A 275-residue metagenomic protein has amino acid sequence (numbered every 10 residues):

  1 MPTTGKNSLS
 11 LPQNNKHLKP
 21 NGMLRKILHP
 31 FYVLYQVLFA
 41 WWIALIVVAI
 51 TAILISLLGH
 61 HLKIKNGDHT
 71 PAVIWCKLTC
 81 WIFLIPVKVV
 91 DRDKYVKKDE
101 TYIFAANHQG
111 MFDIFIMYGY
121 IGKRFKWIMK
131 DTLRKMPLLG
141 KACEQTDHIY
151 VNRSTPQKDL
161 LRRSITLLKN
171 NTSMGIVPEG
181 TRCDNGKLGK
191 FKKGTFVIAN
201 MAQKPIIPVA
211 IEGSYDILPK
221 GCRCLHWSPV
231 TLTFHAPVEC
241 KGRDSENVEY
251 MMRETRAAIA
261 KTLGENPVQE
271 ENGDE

Functional and structural regions predicted by a protein language model:
P2-P30, K158-E275: Non-catalytic C-terminal accessory region of glycerolipid acyltransferases and related lyso-lipid remodeling enzymes
L11-Y102: Membrane-anchoring hydrophobic helices of lipid-metabolizing enzymes
A44-V48, P137-K141, P229, Y250: Generic alpha-helical secondary structure signal
T51-V73, W81-L84, V96-T155: Catalytic core of membrane glycerolipid acyltransferases/transacylases, capturing the structured, soluble-facing
W75, D113-I116, M129, L138 (+4 more regions): Hydrophobic alpha-helical segments typical of transmembrane helices and their membrane-interface/capping positions
W75, V87-R92, F112-I114, L161-R163 (+1 more regions): A generic local structural motif
V89, F104, W127-I128, H148 (+2 more regions): Generic preference for hydrophobic
V90-R92, K130, V151-R153, H235-P237 (+2 more regions): Conserved beta-strand termini and adjacent loop/short-helix elements that scaffold enzyme active sites in alpha/beta
